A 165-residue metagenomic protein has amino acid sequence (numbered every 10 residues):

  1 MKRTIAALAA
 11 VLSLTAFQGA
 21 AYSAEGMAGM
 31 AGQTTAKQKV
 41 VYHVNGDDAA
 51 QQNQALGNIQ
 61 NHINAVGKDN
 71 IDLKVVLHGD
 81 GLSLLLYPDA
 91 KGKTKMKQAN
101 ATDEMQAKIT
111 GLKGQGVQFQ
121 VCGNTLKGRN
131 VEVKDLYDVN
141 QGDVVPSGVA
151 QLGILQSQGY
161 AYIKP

Functional and structural regions predicted by a protein language model:
M1-L8: Bacterial N-terminal signal peptides that target proteins for export
L8-L14: Hydrophobic helical h-region of N-terminal Sec-dependent signal peptides in bacterial secretory/periplasmic proteins
L14-Y22: C-terminal segment of classical bacterial N-terminal signal peptides
Y22-P165: Secreted/extracellular ectodomain signature
